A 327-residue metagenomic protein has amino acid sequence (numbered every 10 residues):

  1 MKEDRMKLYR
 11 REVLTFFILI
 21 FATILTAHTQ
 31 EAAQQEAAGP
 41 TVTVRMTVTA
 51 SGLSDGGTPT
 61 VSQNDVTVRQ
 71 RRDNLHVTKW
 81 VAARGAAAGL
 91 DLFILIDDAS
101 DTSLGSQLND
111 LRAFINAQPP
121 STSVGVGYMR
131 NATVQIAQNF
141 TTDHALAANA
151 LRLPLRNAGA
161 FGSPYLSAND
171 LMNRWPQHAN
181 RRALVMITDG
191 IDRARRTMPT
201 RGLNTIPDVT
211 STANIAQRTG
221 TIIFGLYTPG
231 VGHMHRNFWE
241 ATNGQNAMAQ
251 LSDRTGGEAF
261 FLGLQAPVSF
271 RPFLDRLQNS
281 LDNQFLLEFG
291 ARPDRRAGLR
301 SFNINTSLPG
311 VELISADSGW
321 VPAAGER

Functional and structural regions predicted by a protein language model:
M1-R10: N-terminal secretory signal peptides that target proteins for export/translocation
D4, I24-A27, E31: A composition/secondary-structure signal for short, hydrophobic, low-basic-content segments with alpha-helix propensity
R10-R11, T188: Residue-level micro-sites within transmembrane alpha helices that shape and flank functional polar/acidic positions
T15-I24: Bacterial N-terminal signal peptides
H28-R327: Scaffold/interface architecture of coatomer-like assemblies
